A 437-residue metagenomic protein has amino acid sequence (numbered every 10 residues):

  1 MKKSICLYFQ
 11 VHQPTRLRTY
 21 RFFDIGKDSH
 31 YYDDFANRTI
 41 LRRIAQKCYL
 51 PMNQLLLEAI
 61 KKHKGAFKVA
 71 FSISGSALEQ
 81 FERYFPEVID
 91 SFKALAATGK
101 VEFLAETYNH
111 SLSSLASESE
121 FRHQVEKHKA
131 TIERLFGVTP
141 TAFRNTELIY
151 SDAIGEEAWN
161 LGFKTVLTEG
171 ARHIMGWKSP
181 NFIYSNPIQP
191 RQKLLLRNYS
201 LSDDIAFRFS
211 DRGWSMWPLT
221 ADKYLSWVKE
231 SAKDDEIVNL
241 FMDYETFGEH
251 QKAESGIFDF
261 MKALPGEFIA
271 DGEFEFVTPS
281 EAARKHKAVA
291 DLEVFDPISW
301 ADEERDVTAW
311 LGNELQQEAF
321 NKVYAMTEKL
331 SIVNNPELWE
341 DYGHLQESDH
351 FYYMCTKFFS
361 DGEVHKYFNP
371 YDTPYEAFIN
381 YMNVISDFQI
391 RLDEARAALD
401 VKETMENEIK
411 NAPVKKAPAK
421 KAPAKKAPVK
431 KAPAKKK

Functional and structural regions predicted by a protein language model:
K2-F9, T15-S117, T141-R144, K164-E169 (+1 more regions): Short, well-structured secondary-structure segments
K2-L50, F182-Q192, L196, D211-W214 (+1 more regions): Active-site and substrate-binding clefts of carbohydrate-active enzymes
N53-L57, I89-K93, R122-I132, G155 (+3 more regions): Generic structural signal for well-ordered alpha-helices, preferentially at hydrophobic/aromatic core positions
V88-A105, R122, E126, V138 (+2 more regions): Acidic, His- and aromatic-enriched active-site or binding-groove loops in soluble protein domains that engage sugars
S114-A116, I174-F182, D204-A206, K287: Short, charged, surface-exposed secondary-structure boundary motifs
E118-E147, W227-F241: CE4/NodB-like, metal-dependent polysaccharide N-deacetylase domain that modifies extracellular/periplasmic N-acetylated
E126-P180, T246-L264: Catalytic domains of cell-wall/extracellular-matrix polysaccharide-remodeling enzymes, centered on de-N-acetylation
K410-K437: Intrinsically disordered, polybasic Lys/Arg-rich low-complexity tracts
